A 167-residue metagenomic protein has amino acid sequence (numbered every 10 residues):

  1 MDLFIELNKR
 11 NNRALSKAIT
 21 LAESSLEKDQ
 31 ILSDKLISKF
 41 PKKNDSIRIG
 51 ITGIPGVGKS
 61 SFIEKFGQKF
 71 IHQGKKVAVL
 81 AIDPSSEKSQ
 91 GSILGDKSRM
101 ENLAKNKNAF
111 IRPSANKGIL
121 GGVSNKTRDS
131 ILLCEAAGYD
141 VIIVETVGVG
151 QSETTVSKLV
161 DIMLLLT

Functional and structural regions predicted by a protein language model:
D2-S46, V57, F66-S152, V156-L166: Nucleotide-state-sensitive switch-loop elements of NTP-binding domains
I49-I51: Hydrophobic anchor at the beta1->P-loop junction of P-loop NTPases
S60: Walker A/P-loop
